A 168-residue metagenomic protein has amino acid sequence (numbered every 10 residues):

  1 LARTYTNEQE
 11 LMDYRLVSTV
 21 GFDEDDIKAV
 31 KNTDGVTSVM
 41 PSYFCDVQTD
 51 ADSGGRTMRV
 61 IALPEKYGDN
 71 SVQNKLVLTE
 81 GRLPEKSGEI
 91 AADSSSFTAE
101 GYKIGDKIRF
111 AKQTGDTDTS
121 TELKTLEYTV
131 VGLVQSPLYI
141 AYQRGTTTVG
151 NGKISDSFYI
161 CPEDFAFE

Functional and structural regions predicted by a protein language model:
L1-E168: Basic-flanked hydrophobic alpha-helices used for secretion and membrane insertion
